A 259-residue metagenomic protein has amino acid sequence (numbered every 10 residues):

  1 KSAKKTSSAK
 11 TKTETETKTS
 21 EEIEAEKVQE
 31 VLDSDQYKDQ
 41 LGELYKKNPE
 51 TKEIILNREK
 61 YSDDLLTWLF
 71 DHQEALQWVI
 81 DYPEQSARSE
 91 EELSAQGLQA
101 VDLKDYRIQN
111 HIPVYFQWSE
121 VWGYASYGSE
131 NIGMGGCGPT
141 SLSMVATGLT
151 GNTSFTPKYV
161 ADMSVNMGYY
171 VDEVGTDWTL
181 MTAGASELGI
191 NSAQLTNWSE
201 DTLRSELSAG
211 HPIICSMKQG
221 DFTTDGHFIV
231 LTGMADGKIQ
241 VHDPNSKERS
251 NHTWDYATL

Functional and structural regions predicted by a protein language model:
K1-K5, A9-Y169: Active-site-adjacent structural segments surrounding the nucleophilic cysteine of cysteine proteases and isopeptidases
E21-K46, K52-N57, D102-L103, T147 (+1 more regions): Conserved active-site-adjacent core of cysteine acyl-enzyme catalytic domains
